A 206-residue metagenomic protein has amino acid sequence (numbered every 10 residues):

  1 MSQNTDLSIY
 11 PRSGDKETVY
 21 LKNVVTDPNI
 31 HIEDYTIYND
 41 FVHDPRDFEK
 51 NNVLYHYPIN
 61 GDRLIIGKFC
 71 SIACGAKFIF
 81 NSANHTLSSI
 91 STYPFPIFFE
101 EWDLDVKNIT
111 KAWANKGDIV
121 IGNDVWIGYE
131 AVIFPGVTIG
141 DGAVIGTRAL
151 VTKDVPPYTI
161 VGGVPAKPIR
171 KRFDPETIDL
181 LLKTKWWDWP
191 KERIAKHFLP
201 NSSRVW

Functional and structural regions predicted by a protein language model:
M1-I30, F95: Extended, small-residue-rich solenoid/repeat segments and analogous flexible loops that form exposed scaffolds
S2, L7, P96, D103-I133 (+1 more regions): C-terminal segments of enzyme domains that contribute to small-molecule binding surfaces
Y20, I30, I37-I133: Flexible, glycine/small-residue-enriched loop-and-beta-strand segment within the central core of proteins
V25, I90, I169: Short clusters of hydrophobic/aromatic residues that line enzyme substrate/ligand-binding pockets
A76, A149-V151, A166: Short coil-to-beta-strand initiation/turn motif
I119, E130-A143, A149-K153: Beta-rich strand-turn-strand
I145, G163: Conserved G/P- and acidic residue-centered "switch" motifs that form tight phosphate/ATP-binding loops in soluble
